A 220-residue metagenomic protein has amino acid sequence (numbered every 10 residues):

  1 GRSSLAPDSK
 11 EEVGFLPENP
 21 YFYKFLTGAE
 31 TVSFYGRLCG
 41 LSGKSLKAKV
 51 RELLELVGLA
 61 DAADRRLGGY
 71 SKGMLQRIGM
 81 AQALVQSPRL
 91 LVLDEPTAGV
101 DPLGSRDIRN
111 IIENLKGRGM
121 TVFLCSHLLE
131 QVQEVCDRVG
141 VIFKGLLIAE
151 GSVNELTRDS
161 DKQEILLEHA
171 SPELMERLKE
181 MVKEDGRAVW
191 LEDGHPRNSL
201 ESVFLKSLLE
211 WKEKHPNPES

Functional and structural regions predicted by a protein language model:
G1-L124, L129-F143, I148-A149: ABC transporter nucleotide-binding domains
V153-S220: Short, charged/small-residue-rich alpha-helical element at the C-terminal edge of ABC transporter nucleotide-binding
